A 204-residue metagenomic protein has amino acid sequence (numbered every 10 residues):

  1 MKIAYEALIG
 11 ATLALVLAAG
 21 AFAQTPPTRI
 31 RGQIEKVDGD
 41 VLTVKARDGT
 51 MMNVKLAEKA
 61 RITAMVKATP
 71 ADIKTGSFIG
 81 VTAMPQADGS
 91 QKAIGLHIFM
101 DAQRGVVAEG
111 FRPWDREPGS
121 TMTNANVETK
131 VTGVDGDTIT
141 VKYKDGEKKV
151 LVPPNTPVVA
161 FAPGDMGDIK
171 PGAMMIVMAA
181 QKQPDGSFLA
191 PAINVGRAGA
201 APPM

Functional and structural regions predicted by a protein language model:
K2-E6, L15-M204: Short, flexible, surface-exposed loop segments at domain boundaries
